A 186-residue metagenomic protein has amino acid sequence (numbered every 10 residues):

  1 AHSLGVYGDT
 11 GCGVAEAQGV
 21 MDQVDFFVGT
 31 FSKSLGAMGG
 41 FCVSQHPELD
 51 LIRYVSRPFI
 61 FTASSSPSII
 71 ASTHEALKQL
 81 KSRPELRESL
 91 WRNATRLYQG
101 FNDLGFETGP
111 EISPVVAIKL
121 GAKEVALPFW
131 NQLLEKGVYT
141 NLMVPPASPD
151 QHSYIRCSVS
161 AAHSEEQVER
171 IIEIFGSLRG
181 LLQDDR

Functional and structural regions predicted by a protein language model:
A1-A17: Conserved PLP phosphate-binding loop immediately N-terminal to the Schiff-base lysine helix in PLP-dependent enzymes
A1-H2, H46, S66, P145-A147: Short, ordered loop/turn segments at secondary-structure junctions
V14, E88-G137, A147-H152, V159-A161: Conserved PLP-binding catalytic core of the aspartate aminotransferase-like
E16-L51: Active-site PLP attachment segment
V28, T62-A63, E107-I112: Short beta-strand
M38-G39, S56-S65: A short glycine-threonine-serine/GTX helix/turn-capping micro-motif
S64-R83, S89, N93-Y98, N102: Structural motif of enzymes handling amino- and sulfur-group chemistry
S82, E135-K136, A147-R186: PLP-dependent enzyme catalytic core of the Aspartate aminotransferase-like
